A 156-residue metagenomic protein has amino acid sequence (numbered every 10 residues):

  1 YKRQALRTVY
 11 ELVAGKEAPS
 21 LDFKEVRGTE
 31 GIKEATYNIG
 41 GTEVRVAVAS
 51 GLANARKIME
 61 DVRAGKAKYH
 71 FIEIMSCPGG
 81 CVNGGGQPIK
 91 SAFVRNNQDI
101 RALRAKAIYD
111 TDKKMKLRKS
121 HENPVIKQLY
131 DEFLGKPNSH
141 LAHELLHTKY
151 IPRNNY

Functional and structural regions predicted by a protein language model:
K2-Y156: Iron-sulfur (Fe-S) cluster-binding modules
